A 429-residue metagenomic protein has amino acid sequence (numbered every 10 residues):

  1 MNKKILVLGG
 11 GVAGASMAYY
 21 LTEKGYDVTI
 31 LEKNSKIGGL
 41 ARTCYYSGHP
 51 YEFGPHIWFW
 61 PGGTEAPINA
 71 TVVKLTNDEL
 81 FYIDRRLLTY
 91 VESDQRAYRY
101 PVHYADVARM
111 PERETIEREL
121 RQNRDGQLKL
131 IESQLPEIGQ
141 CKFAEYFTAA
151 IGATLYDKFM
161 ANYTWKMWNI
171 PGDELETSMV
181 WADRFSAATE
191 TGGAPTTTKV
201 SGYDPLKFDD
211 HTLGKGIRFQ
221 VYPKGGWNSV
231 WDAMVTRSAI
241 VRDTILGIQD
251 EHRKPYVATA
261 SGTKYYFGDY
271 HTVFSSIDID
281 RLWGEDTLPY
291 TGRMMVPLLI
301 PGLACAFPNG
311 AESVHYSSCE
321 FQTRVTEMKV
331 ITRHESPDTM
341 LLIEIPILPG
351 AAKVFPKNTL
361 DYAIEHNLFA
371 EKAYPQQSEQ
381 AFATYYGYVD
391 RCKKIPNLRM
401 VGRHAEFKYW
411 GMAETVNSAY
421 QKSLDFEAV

Functional and structural regions predicted by a protein language model:
K3-I30: N-terminal Rossmann-like FAD-binding beta1-loop-alpha1 element of flavoenzymes
A13, K36, D280: Conserved Rossmann-like nucleotide-cofactor binding loop
T22-Y45: Glycine-rich FAD pyrophosphate-binding loop
K24, G247-A373, Q377, Y385-R391: Mid-domain catalytic core of redox enzymes that form a hydrophobic substrate pocket/lid adjacent to a catalytic redox
G38-L40, T89-V91, Y98-Y100, L155-Y156 (+6 more regions): Short catalytic/ligand-binding loop motif for oxyanion handling, primarily in non-cytosolic enzymes, centered on
S47-Q134: Dinucleotide-binding Rossmann-like beta1-alpha1 core, especially the glycine-rich loop that anchors the ADP
R124-Y265, D269: Active-site/ligand-binding neighborhood in enzyme catalytic cores
F369-V429: C-terminal catalytic lobe of FAD-dependent flavoproteins
